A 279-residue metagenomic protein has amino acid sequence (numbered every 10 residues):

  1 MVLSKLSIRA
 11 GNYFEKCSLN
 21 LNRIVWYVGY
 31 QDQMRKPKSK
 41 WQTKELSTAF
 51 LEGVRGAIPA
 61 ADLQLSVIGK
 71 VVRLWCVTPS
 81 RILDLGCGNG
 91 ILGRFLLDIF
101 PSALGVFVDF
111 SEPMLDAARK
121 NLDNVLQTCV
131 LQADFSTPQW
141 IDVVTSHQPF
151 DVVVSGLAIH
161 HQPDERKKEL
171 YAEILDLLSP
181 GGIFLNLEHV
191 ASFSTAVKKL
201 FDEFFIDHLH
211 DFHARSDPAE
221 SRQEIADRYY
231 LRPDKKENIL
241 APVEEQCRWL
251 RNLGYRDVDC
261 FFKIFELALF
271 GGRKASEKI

Functional and structural regions predicted by a protein language model:
G29-V77, I91: Conserved class I S-adenosyl-L-methionine
L83, N89-W140: Class I SAM-dependent methyltransferase SAM/SAH-binding core
Q139-H147: Short amphipathic alpha-helix with an adjacent loop that forms part of the alpha/beta core around
V154: A conserved beta-strand element that flanks and buttresses the S-adenosyl-L-methionine
L157-A158: Short catalytic micro-motifs in class I SAM-dependent methyltransferases
K168-P180: A short glycine-rich, Lys/Arg-flanked "PGG" loop and its adjoining helix->strand segment in the class I
L187-R251: C-terminal alpha-helical "lid/dimerization" subdomain adjacent to the S-adenosyl-L-methionine
R256-I279: Core SAM-dependent methyltransferase catalytic element
